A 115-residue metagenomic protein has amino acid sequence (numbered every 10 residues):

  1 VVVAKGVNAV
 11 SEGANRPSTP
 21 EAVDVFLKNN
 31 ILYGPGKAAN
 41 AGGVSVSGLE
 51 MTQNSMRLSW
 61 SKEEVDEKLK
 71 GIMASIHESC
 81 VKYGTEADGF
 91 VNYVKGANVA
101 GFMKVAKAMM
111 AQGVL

Functional and structural regions predicted by a protein language model:
V3-L115: Adenosine-phosphate binding glycine-rich loop
